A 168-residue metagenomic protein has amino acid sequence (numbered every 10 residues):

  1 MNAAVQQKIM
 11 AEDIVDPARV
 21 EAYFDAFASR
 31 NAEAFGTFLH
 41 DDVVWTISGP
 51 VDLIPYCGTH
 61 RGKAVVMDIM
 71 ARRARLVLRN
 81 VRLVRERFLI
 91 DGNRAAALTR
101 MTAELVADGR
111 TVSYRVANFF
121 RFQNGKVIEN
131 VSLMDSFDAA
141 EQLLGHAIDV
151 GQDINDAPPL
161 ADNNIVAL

Functional and structural regions predicted by a protein language model:
M1-L168: C-terminal and inter-domain tail/linker signature
